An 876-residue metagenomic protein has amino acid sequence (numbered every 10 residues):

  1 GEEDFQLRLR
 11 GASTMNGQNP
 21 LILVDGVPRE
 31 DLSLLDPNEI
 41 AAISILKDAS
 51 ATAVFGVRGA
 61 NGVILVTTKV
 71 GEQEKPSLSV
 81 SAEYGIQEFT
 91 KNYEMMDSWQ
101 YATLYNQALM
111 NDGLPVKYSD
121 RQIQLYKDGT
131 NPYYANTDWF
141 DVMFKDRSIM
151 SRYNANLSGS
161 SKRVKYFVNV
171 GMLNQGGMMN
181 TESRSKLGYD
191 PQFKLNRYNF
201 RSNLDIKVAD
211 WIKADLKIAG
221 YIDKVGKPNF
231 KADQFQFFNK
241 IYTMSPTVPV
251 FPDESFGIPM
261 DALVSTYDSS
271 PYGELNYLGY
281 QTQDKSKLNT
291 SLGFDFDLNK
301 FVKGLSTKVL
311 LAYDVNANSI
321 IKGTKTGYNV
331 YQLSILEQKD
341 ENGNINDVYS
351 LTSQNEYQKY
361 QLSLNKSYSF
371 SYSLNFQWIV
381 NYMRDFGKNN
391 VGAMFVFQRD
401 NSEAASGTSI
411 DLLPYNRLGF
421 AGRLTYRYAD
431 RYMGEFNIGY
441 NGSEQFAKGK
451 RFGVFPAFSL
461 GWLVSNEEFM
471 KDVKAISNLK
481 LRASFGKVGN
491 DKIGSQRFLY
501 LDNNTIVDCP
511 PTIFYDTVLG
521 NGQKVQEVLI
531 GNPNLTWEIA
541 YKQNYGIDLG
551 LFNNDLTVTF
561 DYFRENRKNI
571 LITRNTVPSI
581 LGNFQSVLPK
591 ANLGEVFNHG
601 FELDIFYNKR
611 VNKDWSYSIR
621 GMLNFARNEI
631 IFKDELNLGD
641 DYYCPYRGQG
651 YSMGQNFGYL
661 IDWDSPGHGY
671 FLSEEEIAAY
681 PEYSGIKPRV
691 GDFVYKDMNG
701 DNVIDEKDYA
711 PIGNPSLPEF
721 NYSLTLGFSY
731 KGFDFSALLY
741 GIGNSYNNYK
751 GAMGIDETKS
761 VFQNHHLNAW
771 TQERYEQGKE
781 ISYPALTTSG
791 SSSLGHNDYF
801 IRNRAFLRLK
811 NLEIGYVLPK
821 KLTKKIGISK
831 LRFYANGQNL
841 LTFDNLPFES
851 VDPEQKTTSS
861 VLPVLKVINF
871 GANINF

Functional and structural regions predicted by a protein language model:
G1-F200, A214, S586, W615 (+2 more regions): Short, small/polar-rich motifs associated with maturation and membrane association, primarily at protein termini
N19, S151, N203-I212, I218-I222 (+7 more regions): Extracellular/periplasmic, surface-exposed regions of secreted and cell-surface proteins
S79-N131, F230-A232, R497-F498, N608-N714 (+1 more regions): Conserved small-residue
L114-K117, D128, F251, S255 (+5 more regions): Extracytoplasmic gating/loop element in the C-terminal half of outer-membrane beta-barrel translocons and assembly
V116-D138, R152, F237-S269: Acidic, glycine-rich flexible loop segments
K303, P715-N748: Glycine-rich, aromatic-lined ligand/substrate-binding cores of catalytic and carbohydrate-binding domains
L588-F597, L638-N656, P711-G727, I755-A769 (+1 more regions): C-terminal extracellular loops and terminal segments of Gram-negative outer membrane beta-barrel proteins
